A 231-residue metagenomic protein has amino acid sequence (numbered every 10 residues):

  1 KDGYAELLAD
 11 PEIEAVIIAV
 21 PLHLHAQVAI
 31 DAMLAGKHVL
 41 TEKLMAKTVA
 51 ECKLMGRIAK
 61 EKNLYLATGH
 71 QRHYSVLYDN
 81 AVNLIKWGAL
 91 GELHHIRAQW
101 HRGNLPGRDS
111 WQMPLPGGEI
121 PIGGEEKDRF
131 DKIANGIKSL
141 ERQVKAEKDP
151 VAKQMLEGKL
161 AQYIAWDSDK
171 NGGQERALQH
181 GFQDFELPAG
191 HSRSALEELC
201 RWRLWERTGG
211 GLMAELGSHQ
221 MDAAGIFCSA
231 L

Functional and structural regions predicted by a protein language model:
K1-A35, A50-Y65, L115-Q174: N-terminal glycine-/serine-/threonine-rich beta1-alpha1-beta2 phosphate-ribose binding loop of Rossmann-like
A35-T48: ADP-ribose/adenylate-binding Rossmann-like module
K43-M45, G69-R72, W100: Short strand-turn motif at the edge of the Rossmann-like AdoMet-binding core
L54-R72, A81, L90-I96: Rossmann-fold dehydrogenase core element
T68-H70, R203-A214: Active-site rim elements
S75-R97, S110-P114, K159, W166 (+2 more regions): Oxidoreductase and adenylate-handling cofactor-binding alpha/beta cores
L77-R142: Rossmann-like NAD(P)H-binding beta-loop-alpha module
A189-R203: Active-site-adjacent bridging/hinge elements
